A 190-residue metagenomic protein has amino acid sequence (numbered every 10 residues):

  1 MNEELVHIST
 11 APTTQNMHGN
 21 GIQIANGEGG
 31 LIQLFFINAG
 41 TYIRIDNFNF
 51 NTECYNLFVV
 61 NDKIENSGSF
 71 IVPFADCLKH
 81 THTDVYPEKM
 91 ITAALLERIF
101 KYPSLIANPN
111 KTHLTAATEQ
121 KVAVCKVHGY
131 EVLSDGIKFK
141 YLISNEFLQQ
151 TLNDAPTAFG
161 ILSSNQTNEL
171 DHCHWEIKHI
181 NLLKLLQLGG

Functional and structural regions predicted by a protein language model:
M1-D46: Long, low-complexity intrinsically disordered regions enriched in small/polar and proline/glycine residues
M1-E4, T13, M17, I24 (+6 more regions): Exposed regions on extracellular, virion, or secretory-pathway luminal proteins
L5-I8, N16, G21-Q23, K63 (+3 more regions): Preference for solvent-exposed, low-hydrophobicity sequence contexts
P12-Q15, I22-N26, V59, I106 (+2 more regions): Hydrophobic side chains in beta-strands
Q15, Q23, Q33, E97 (+4 more regions): Residue-identity detector for glutamine
G30-A94: Compositionally biased, charged N-terminal/linker segments
V72-A158: Structured alpha/beta reader/binder surfaces that contact nucleic acids or chromatin modification marks
G136-G190: Contiguous surface segments at macromolecular interaction interfaces
